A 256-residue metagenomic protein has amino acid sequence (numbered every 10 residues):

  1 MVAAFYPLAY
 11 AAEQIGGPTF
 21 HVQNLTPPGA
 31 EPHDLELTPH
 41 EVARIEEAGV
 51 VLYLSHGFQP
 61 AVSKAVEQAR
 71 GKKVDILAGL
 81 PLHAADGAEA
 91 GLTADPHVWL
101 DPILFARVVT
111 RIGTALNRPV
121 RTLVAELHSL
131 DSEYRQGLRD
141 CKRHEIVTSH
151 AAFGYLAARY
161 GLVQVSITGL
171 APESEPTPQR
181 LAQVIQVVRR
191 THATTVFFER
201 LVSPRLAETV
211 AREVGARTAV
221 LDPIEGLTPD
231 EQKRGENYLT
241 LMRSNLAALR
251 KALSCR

Functional and structural regions predicted by a protein language model:
M1-R256: Extracytoplasmic metal-acquisition and chelation regions
